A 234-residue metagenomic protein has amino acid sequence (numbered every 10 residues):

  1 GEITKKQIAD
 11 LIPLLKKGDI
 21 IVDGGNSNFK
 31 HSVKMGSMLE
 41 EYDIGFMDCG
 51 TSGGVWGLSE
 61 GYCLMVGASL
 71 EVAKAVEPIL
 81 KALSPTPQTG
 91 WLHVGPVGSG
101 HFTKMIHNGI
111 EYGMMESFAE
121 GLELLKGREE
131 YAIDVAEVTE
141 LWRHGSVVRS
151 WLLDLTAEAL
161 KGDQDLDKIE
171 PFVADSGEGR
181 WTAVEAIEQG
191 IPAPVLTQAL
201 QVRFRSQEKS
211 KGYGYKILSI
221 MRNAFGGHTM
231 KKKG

Functional and structural regions predicted by a protein language model:
G1: Conserved glycine-rich "GG(E/T)P / GGGxP" loop and the immediately following alpha-helix in the radical SAM core
T4-A9, N28-E120, R128: Rossmann-fold dinucleotide-binding core
I21, F46-M47, A193: Hydrophobic beta-strand scaffold residues
D23-N26, D48-S52, P171-A174: Active-site nucleophile and cofactor-binding loops and adjacent substrate-binding regions of central metabolic enzymes
G61, M65, A75, Q88-W91 (+1 more regions): Helical "substrate-binding/catalytic lid" subdomain of Rossmann-like NAD(P)-dependent dehydrogenases/reductases
K231-G234: Long, positively charged, glycine-interspersed low-complexity recognition regions
